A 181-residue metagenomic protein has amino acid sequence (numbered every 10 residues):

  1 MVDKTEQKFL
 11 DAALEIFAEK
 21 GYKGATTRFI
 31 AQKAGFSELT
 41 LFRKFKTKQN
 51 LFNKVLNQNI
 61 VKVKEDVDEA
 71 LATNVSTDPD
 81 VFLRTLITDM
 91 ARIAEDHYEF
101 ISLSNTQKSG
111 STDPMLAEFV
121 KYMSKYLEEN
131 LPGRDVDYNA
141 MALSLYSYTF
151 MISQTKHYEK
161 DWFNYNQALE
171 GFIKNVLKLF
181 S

Functional and structural regions predicted by a protein language model:
M1-D3, L127: N-terminal intrinsically disordered/low-complexity leader segments
K8, I16-N50, K54: Helix-turn-helix
F9-F17, M90, S104: Short hydrophobic clusters on alpha-helical segments that form packing/core surfaces in small helical domains
K54, D68-E95: Hydrophobic alpha-helical connector segments
N57-V67: Short, basic, alpha-helical segments at the C-terminal edge of helix-turn-helix-like DNA-binding modules
R84, Y138-Y146, F150, E170: Short, well-structured alpha-helical segments
T88-D113, Q154-K156: Amphipathic alpha-helical segments used for helix-helix packing
K108-D135, A140-L143: Amphipathic alpha-helical packing segments from all-alpha helical-bundle domains
